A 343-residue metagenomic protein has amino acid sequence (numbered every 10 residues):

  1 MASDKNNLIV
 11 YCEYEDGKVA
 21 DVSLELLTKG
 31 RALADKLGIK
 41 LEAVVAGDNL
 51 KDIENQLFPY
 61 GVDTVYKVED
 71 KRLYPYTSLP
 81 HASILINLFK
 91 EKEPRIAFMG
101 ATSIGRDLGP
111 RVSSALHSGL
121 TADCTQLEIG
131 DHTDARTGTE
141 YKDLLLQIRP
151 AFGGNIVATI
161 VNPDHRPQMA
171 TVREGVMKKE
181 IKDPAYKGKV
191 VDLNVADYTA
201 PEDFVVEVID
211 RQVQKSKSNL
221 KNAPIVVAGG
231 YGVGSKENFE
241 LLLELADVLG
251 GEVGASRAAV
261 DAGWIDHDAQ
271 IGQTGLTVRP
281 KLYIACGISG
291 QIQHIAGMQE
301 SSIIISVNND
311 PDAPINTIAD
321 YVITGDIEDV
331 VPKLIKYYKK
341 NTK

Functional and structural regions predicted by a protein language model:
M1-K343: N-terminal glycine-rich FAD/FM-binding segment characteristic of electron-transfer flavoproteins
